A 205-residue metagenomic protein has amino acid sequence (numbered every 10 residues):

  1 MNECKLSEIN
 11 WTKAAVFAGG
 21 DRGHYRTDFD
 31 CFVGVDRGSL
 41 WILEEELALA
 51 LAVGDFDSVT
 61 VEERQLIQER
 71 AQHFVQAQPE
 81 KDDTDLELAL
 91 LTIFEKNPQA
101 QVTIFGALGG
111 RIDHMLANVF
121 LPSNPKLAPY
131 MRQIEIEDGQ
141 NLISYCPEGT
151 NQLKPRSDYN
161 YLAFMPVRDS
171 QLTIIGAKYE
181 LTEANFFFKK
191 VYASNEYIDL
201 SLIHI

Functional and structural regions predicted by a protein language model:
M1-L66: N-terminal beta-strand-loop-alpha-helix module at the start of alpha/beta ligand-binding or catalytic domains
R37-E44, A89-L90, N118-N124: Histidine-anchored nucleotide/phosphate-binding helix
F74-N97: Short phosphate-binding loop-to-helix
T103-E148: Anionic-ligand-binding alpha/beta catalytic cores of soluble enzymes and soluble regulatory domains that recognize
I143-T182: Beta-strand/loop-alpha-helix module characteristic of Rossmann-like adenine-cofactor folds
T173-L200: A conserved acidic, glycine/proline-rich C-terminal tail/linker
I203-I205: Conserved small/polar residues in nucleotide/adenosyl-binding loops
